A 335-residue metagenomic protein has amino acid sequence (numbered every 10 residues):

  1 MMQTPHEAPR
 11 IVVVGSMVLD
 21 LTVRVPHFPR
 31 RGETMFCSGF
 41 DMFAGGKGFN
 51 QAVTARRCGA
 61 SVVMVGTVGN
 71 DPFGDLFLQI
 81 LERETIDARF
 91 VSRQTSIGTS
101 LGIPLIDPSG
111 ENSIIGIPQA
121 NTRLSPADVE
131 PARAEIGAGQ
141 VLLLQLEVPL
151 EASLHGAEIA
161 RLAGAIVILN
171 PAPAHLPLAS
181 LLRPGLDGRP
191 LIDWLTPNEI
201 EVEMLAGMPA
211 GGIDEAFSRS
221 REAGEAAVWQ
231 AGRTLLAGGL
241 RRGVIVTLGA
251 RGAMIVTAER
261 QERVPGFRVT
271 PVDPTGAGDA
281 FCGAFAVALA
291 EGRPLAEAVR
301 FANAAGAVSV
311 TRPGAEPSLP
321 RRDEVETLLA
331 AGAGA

Functional and structural regions predicted by a protein language model:
M1-T67, P72-R83, A165, T270-V272 (+1 more regions): Glycine-rich phosphate/adenosyl-contacting loop at the front of the ribokinase-like
R10, Q140-V141, G243: Structural motif
V53, L101-L105, S113, G252-V256: Short beta-strand scaffold segments in enzyme catalytic cores
R57, W229, R233-R251, T257-A258 (+1 more regions): Conserved post-catalytic alpha-helical subdomain immediately downstream of the catalytic base and nucleotide-binding
V63-G66, F90, V141-Q145, V167-N170: Short catalytic-loop micro-motif centered on adjacent basic/acidic residues
I80-S96: A glycine-rich helix N-cap at a beta->alpha junction
F90-Q94, P104-L146: Conserved phosphate-binding/catalytic loop of the ribokinase/pfkB sugar-kinase fold
A157-Q261: Conserved phosphate/ATP/ADP-binding segment of small-molecule kinases
